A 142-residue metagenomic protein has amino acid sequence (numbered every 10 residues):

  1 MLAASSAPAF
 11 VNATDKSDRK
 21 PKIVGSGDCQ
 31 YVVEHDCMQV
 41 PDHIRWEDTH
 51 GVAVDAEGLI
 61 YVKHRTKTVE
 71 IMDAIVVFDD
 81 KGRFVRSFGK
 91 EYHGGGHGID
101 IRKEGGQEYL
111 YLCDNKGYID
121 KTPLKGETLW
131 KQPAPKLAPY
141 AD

Functional and structural regions predicted by a protein language model:
M1-V11: N-terminal export signals
F10-H35: Blade/loop signatures of beta-propeller domains
D18, E34-D73: Beta-strand-rich domains and repeat architectures in extracellular enzymes and scaffolds, especially beta-propellers
Y31, K81-F84, G126: Short coil turn/linker residues within repeat-based beta-strand modules
H35-D42, R83-G89, W130: A short beta-strand motif characteristic of beta-propeller blades
D55, D79, P123: Short, acidic, Ser/Thr-enriched surface-loop or helix-capping motifs
M72-V76, G117-D120: A short loop-to-beta-strand structural motif that recurs across blades of beta-propeller domains
S87-D142: Asp-box/WD-like beta-propeller blade repeats and closely related beta-sheet repeat scaffolds
